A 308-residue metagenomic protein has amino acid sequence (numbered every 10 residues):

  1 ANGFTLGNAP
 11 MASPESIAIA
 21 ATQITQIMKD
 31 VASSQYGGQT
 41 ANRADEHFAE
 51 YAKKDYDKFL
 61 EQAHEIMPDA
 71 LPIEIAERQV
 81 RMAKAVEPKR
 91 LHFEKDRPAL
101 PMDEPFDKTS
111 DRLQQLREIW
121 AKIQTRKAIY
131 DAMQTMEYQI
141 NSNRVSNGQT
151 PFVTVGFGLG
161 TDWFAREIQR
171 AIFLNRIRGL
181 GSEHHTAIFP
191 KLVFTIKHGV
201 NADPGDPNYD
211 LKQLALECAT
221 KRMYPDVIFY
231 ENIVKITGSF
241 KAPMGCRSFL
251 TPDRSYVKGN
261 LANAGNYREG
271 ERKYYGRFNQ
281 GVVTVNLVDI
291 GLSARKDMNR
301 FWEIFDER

Functional and structural regions predicted by a protein language model:
A1-R308: Conserved catalytic cores of very large enzyme subunits
